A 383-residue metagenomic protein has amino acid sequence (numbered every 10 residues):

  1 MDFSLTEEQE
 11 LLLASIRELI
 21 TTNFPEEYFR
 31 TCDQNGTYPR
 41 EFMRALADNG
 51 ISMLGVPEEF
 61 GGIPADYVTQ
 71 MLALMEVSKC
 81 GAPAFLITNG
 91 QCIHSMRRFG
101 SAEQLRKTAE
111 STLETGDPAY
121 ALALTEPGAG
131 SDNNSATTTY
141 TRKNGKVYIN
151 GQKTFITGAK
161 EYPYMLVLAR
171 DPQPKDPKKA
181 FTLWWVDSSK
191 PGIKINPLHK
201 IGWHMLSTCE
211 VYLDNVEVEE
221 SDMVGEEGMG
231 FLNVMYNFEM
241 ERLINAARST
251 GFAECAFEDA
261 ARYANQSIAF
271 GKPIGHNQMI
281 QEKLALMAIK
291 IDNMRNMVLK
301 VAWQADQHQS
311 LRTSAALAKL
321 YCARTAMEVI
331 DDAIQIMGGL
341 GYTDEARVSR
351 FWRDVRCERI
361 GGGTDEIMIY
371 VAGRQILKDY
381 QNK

Functional and structural regions predicted by a protein language model:
M1-A84, A102-Q104, E114-T115, N133 (+3 more regions): Alpha-helical interface subdomain recognition
G50, A73-S78, A169, V186-K190 (+1 more regions): Short Ser/Thr-interspersed hydrophobic loop/turn segments at strand-loop and sheet-helix junctions that line or gate
A84-E103, G130: N-terminal glycine-rich flavin-associated loop
T115-L124, V167: A short, Trp-centered hydrophobic/proline-enriched beta-strand micro-motif
G128-S131, F155-G158, P174-K175, K200-S207: Short Gly/Pro-enriched turn/cap motifs at secondary-structure boundaries
S135-T138, S189-E219: Flexible, small-/acidic-enriched active-site or ligand-binding loops
K146, N150-N196: A short core secondary-structure module
N215-N233: Long, acidic (Asp/Glu-rich), low-complexity accessory segments flanking structured domains
